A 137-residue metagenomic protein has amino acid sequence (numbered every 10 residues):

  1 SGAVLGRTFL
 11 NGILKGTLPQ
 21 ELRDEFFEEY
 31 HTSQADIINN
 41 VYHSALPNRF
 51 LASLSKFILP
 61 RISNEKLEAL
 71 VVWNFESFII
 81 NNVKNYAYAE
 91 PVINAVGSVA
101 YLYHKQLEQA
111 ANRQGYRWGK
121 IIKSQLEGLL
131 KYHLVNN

Functional and structural regions predicted by a protein language model:
S1-R7: Hydrophobic alpha-helical segments and helix pairs
T8-N137: ATP-binding/phosphotransfer module of carbohydrate and carboxylate kinases, centering on a glycine-rich
